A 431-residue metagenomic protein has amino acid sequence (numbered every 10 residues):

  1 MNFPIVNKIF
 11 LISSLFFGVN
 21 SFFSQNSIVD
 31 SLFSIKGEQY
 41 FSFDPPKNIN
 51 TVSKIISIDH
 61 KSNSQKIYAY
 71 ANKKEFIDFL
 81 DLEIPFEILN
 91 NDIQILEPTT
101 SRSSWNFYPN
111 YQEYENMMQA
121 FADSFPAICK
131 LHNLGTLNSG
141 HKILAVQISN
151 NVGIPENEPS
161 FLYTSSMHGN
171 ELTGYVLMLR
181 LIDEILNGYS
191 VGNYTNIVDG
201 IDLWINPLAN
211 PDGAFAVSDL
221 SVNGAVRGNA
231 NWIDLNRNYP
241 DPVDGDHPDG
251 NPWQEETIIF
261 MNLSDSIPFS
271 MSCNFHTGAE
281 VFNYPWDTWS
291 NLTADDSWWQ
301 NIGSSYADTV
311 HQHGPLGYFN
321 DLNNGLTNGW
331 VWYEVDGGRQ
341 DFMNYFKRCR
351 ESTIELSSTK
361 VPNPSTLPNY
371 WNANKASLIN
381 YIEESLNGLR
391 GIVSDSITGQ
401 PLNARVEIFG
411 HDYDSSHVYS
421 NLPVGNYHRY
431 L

Functional and structural regions predicted by a protein language model:
M1-F33: Bacterial Sec-dependent N-terminal signal peptides
Q25-S101, Y419: Extreme N-terminal flexible tails
N106-F161: Soluble metallo-hydrolase cores and metallopeptidase-like ectodomains found primarily in the secretory/periplasmic
P155-S304, D308, Q312-L316, M343-N344 (+1 more regions): Active-site/substrate-binding loop(s) of hydrolase catalytic cores
S266, S272-A294, N324-E383: Active-site-adjacent mobile loop/cap segments within catalytic or ligand-binding domains
L389-I397: A short, amphipathic beta-strand motif
A404-N426: Short amphipathic beta-strand segments in non-cytosolic proteins
